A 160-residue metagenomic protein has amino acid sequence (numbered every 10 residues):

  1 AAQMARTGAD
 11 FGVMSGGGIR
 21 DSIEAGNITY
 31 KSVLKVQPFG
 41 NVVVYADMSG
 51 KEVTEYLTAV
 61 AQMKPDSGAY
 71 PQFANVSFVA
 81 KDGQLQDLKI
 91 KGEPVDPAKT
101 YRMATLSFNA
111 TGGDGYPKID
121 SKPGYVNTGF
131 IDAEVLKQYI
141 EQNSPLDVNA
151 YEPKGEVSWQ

Functional and structural regions predicted by a protein language model:
A1-Q160: Feature captures C-terminal
